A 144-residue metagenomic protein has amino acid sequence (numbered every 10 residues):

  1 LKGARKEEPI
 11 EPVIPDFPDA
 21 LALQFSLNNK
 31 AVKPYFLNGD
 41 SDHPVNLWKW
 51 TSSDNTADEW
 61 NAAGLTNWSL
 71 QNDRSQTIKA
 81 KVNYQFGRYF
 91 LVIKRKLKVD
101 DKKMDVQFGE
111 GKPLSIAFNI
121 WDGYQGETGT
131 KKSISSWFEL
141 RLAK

Functional and structural regions predicted by a protein language model:
L1-G3, W50, W121: Tryptophan-centered motif/residue detector
L1-G3, Y89-L97: Short, well-ordered beta-strand segments enriched in hydrophobic/aromatic residues
L1-P12, D101-K103: Short amphipathic, basic-aromatic surface patches that mediate peripheral association with negatively charged
K6-Y84, T128-K131, S136-K144: Extracellular/luminal beta-rich ligand-recognition and adhesion surfaces characterized by aromatic-Gly/Pro-enriched
A20, F86-V92, P113: A generic structural signal for beta-strand entry/edge sites
Q24-N28, K94-K96, A117-G123: Predominantly extracellular/luminal cell-surface or secreted proteins
D40, T56, V92, K98-D100: Serine/threonine-rich low-complexity intrinsically disordered regions
F90, K102-K144: Long, compositionally biased interface segments
